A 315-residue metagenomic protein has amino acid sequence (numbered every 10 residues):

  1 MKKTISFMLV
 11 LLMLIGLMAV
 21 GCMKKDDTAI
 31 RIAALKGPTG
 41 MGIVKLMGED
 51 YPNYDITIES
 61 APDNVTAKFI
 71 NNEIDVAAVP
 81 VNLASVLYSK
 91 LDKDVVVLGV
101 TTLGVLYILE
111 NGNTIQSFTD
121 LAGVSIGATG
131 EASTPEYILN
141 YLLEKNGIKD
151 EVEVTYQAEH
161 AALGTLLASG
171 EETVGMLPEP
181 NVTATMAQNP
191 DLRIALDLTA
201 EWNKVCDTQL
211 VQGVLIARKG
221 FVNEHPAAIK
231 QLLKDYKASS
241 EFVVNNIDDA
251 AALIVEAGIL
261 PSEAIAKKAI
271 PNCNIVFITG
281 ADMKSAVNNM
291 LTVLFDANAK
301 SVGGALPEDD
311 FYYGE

Functional and structural regions predicted by a protein language model:
M1-A29: Short, low-complexity disordered leader/linker segments with a strong preference for bacterial N-terminal type II
D26-I148, V154-Q157, T173, E179 (+1 more regions): Short, glycine-/small- and polar/acidic-enriched structural segments that line small-molecule recognition paths
I30-R31, N71-I74, V124-T129, A168-E172 (+3 more regions): Second-shell loop/turn segments in exported
K45-L46, L106-S117, Q209-A228, T279: A bilobed periplasmic-binding-protein/Venus flytrap-type ligand-binding module shared by bacterial periplasmic
D50-Y51, A200-T208, I275-K284: Short, solvent-exposed loop/beta-turn-alpha elements that line the ligand-binding surface or hinge of extracytoplasmic
N82-L83, E159-L253: Pocket-lining segment of extracytoplasmic ligand-binding domains
V222-A297: Secondary-structure end/capping motifs
N288-E315: Conserved C-terminal helix/tail region of periplasmic/extracytoplasmic solute-binding proteins
